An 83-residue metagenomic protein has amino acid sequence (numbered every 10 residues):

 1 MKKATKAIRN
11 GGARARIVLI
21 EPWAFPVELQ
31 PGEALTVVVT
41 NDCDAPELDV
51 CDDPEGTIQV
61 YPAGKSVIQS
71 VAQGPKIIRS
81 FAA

Functional and structural regions predicted by a protein language model:
K2-R14, P62: Asparagine-centered strand-capping/turn motif at beta-strand->loop junctions
A4-T5, P22, L48: Short secondary-structure capping micro-motifs at structural edges
A7, I17-L19, S70: Residue-level detector of beta-strand face positions
N10-G12, P31, D52-P54: Short loop/turn positions at the edges of beta-strands in beta-sheet-rich folds
R14-V18, F25, V67: Short beta-strand segments in beta-sandwich/barrel cores
I20-C43: Intrinsically disordered, low-complexity Pro/Gly/Ser/Thr-rich segments with frequent PxxP/GP/PP motifs and embedded
T40-A83: Terminal connector regions
